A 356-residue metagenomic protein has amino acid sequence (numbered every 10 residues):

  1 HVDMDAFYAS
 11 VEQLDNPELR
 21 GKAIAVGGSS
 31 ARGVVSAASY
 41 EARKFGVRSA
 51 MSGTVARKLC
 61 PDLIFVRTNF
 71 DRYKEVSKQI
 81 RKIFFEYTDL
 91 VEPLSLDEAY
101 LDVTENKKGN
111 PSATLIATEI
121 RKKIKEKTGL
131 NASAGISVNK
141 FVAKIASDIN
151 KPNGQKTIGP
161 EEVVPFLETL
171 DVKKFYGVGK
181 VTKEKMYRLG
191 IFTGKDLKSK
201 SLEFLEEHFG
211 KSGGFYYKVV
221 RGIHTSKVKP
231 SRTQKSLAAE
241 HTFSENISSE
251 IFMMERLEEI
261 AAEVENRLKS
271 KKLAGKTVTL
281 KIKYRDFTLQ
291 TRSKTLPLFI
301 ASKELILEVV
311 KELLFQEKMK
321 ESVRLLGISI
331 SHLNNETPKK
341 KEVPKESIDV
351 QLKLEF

Functional and structural regions predicted by a protein language model:
H1, K174, T182-L325, H332-P338 (+1 more regions): DNA-contacting surface of Y-family translesion DNA polymerases
H1-H208, G214, G327, E336-K340 (+1 more regions): Gly/Gly-Pro- and Ser/Thr-rich, intrinsically disordered tail segments characteristic of DNA damage-repair and tolerance
